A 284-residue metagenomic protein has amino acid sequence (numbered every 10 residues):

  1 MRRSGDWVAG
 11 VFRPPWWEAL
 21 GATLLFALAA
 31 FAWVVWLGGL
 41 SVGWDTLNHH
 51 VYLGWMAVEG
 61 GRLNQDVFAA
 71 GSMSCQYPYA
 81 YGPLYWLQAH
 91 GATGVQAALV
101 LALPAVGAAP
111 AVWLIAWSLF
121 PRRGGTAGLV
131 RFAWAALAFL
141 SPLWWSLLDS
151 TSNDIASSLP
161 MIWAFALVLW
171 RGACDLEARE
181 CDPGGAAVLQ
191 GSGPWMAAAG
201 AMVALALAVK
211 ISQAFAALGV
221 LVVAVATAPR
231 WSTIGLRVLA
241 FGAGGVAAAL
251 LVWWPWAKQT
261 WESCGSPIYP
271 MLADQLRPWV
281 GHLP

Functional and structural regions predicted by a protein language model:
R2-V8, D182-A186, A216-A249: Perimembrane helix-loop-helix junctions
W17-W44, L140-P142, A243-W261: Transmembrane signal-anchor helices characteristic of membrane glycosylation enzymes that use polyprenol
V51-A57, A69-V95, L99: Short hydrophobic/aromatic helix or loop-helix immediately within or flanking a transmembrane segment in polytopic
C75, V100-P104, R123, L129-L137 (+4 more regions): Multi-pass, polyprenyl lipid-linked donor-dependent membrane glycosyltransferases
W86, Q96-G124, W163: Transmembrane-helix motifs of polytopic, lipid-linked glycan transferases
A111-L114, A136-S146, A156-R179, G184 (+1 more regions): Specific aromatic-rich, kink-prone transmembrane helix
V188, W195-I211, A217-V222, L251 (+1 more regions): Membrane-interface alpha helices of multi-pass inner-membrane proteins
L239-P284: Membrane-lumen/periplasm interface segments of specific transmembrane helices in polyprenyl phosphate-linked
